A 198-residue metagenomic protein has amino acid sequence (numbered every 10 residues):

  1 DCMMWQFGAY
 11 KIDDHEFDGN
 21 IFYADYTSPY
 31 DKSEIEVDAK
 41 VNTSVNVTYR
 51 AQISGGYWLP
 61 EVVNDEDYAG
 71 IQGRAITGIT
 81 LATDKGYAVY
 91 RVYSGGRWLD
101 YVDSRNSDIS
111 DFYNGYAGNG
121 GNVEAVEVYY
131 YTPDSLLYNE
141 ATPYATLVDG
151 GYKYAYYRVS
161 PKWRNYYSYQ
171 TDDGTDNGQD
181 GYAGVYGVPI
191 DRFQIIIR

Functional and structural regions predicted by a protein language model:
D1-V41: Functionally critical loop-and-helix segments that line ligand-binding/catalytic clefts of soluble enzyme domains
V41-R198: Lectin-type carbohydrate-recognition ectodomains
